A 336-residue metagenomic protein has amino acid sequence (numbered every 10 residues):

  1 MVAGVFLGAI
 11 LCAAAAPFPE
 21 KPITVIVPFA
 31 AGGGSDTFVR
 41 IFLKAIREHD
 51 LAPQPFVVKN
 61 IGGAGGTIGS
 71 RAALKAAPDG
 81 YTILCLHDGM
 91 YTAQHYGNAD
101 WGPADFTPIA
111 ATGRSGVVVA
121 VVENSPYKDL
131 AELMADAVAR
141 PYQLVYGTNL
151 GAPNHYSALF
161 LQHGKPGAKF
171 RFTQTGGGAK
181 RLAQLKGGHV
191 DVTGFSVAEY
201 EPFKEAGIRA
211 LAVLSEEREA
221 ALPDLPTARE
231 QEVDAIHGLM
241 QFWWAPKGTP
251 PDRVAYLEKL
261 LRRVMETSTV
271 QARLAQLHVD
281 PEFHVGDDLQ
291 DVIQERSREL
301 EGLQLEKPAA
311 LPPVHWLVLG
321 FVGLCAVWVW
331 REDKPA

Functional and structural regions predicted by a protein language model:
M1-I10: Bacterial N-terminal signal peptides
L11-A15: Sec/Tat signal peptide C-region and signal peptidase I cleavage site
A16-D105, L150, N154, G164-G194 (+3 more regions): N-terminal (or domain-start) structured segment
E20-P22, D252-C325: An extracytoplasmic/periplasmic, membrane-proximal ligand-sensing/linker region
A72-T82, H95-K180, E230-V233, M240-R273: Hinge/capping helix and adjacent helix->loop/strand transition within the periplasmic-binding protein
D88-M90, R114, N124, V197-A198 (+2 more regions): Solvent-exposed coil/turn segments that connect beta secondary-structure elements in extracytoplasmic/periplasmic
A104-T112, G147, K169-T173, D191 (+1 more regions): Short beta-strand->loop
G323-A336: C-terminal membrane-anchoring or membrane-association module
